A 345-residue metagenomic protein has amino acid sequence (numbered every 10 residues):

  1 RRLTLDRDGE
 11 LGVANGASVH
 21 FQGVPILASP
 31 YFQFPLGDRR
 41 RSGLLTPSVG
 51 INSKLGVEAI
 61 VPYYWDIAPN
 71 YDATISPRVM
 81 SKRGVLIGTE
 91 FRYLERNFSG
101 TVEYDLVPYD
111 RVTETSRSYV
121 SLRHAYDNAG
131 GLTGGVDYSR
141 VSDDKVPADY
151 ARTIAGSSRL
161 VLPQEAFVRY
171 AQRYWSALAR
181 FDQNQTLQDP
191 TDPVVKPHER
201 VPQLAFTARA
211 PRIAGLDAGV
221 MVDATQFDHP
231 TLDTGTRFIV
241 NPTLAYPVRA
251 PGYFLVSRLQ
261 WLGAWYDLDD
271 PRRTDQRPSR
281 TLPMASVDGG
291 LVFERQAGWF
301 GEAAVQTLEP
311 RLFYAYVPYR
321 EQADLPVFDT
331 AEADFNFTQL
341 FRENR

Functional and structural regions predicted by a protein language model:
R1-R345: Outer-membrane beta-barrel proteins and related beta-barrel translocases across Gram-negative bacteria
